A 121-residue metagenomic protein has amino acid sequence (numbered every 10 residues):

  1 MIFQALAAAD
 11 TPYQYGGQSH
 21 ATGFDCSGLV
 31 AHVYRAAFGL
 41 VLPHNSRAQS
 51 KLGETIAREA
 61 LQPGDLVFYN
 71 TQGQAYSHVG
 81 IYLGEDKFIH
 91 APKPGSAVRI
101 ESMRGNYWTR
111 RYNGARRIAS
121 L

Functional and structural regions predicted by a protein language model:
M1-P12, R117-L121: Intrinsically disordered, low-complexity, Pro/Ser/Thr/Asn/Gly/Ala-rich spacer/linker segments adjacent to signal
A7, R35-A36, I81: Solvent-exposed polar/charged
T11-P63: Catalytic cysteine-centered active-site loop
L40, I56, N70, Y76-S77 (+1 more regions): Aromatic- and glycine-rich peptidoglycan recognition patches
G64-D65, D86: Structural motif
D65-T71: Short beta-strand segments that buttress and anchor functional surface loops
